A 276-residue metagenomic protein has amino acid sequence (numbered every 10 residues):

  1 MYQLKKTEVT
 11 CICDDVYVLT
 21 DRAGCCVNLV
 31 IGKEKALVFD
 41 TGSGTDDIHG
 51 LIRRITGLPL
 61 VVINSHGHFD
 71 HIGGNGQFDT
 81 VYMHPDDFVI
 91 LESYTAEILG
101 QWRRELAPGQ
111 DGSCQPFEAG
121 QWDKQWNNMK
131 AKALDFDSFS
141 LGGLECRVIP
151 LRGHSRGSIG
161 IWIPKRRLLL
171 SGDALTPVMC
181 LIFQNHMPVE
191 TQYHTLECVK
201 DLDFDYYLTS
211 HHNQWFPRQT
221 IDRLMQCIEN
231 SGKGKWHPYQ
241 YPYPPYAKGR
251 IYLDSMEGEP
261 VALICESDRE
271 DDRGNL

Functional and structural regions predicted by a protein language model:
K5-R54, G160-T176: Conserved beta-strand hairpin/beta-sheet module of binuclear metal-dependent hydrolase folds, prominently
T10-I12, V30, D137-G142, D254: Short acidic-hydrophobic surface loop/beta-edge motif
C26, G44-D47, G67-G73, F88 (+3 more regions): Active-site environment of divalent metal-dependent phosphoester hydrolases
F39-T41, L60-D70, Y82-P85, P150-G153 (+2 more regions): Active-site neighborhood of phospho(di)ester-bond hydrolases with catalytic His/Asp-centered motifs
T45-S140, Q226-H237: Active-site HxH/HxHxD metal-binding segment of metal-dependent hydrolases
D135-I163: Core dinuclear metal-dependent hydrolase active-site scaffold
H186-H194, Q226-I228: Charged helix-capping and loop-helix junction motifs
E197-L276: Accessory terminal helices/loops
